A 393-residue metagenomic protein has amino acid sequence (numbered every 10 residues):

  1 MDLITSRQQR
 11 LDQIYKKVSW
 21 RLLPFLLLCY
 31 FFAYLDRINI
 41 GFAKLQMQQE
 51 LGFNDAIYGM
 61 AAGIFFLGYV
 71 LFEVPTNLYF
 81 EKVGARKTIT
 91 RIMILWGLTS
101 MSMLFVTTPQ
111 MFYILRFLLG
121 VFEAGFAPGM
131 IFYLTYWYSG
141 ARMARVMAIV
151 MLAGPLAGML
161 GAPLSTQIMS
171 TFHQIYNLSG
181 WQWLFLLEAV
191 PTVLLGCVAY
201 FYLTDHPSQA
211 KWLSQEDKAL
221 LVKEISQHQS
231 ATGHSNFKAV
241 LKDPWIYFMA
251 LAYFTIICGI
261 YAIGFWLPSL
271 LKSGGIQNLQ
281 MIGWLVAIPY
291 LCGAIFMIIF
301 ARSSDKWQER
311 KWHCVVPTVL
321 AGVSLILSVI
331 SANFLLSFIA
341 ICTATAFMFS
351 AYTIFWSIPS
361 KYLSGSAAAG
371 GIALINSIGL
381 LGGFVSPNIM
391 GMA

Functional and structural regions predicted by a protein language model:
I40-G41, K238-A301, Y352, W356 (+1 more regions): Extracytoplasmic gate region of multi-pass secondary transporters
G52, G84, F105-M111, F122 (+4 more regions): Helix-breaking motifs and short loop linkers at transmembrane-helix boundaries and internal kinks in secondary membrane
L71-Q110: Conserved MFS/SLC helix-loop-helix module at the cytosolic interface between two early adjacent transmembrane helices
F72-G84, I295-E309: Helix-to-loop junctions at the C-terminal end of transmembrane segments in multipass secondary transporters
E81-M93, D305-T318: Cytoplasmic membrane-interface "Motif A"-like loop-to-helix N-cap segments of 12-TM Major Facilitator Superfamily
L115-L152: Cytoplasmic helix-loop-helix junction between adjacent transmembrane helices in 12-TM secondary transporters
R145-S170, P191-T192, N376-S386: Glycine-rich segments within core transmembrane alpha-helices of 12-TM secondary carriers
Q308-I358: C-terminal transmembrane helical hairpin of 12-TM major facilitator-type secondary transporters
